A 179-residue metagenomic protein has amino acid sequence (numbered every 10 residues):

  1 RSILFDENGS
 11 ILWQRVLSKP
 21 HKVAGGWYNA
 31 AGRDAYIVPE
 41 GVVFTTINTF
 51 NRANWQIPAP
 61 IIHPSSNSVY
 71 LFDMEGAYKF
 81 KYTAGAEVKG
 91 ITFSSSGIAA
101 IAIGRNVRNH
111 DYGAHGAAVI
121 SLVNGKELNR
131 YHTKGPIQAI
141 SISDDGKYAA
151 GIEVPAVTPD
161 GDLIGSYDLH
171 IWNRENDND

Functional and structural regions predicted by a protein language model:
I3, N67-Y70, G116-A118, D168-H170: A short loop-to-beta-strand structural motif that recurs across blades of beta-propeller domains
F5, I37, F72, F93 (+4 more regions): Hydrophobic alpha-helical segments, especially N-terminal targeting/anchoring helices
D6-S10, D73-E75, L122-G125, R174-D177: Short loop/turn segments that connect beta-strands within beta-propeller blades
I11-R15, K19-G25, A77-Y82, K126-Y131 (+1 more regions): A short beta-strand motif characteristic of beta-propeller blades
H21-Y36, A84-S95, T133-S143: Repeated scaffold domains used in trafficking and secretory/extracellular systems, primarily beta-propellers
V42-V43, A99-A100, Y148-A149: Hydrophobic beta-strand positions that form the internal "hydrophobic ladder" of WD40/Gbeta-like beta-propeller blades
T46-P64, I103-A114, E153-S166: Short, conserved, GDST-rich strand-edge loop motifs in beta-rich repeat architectures
